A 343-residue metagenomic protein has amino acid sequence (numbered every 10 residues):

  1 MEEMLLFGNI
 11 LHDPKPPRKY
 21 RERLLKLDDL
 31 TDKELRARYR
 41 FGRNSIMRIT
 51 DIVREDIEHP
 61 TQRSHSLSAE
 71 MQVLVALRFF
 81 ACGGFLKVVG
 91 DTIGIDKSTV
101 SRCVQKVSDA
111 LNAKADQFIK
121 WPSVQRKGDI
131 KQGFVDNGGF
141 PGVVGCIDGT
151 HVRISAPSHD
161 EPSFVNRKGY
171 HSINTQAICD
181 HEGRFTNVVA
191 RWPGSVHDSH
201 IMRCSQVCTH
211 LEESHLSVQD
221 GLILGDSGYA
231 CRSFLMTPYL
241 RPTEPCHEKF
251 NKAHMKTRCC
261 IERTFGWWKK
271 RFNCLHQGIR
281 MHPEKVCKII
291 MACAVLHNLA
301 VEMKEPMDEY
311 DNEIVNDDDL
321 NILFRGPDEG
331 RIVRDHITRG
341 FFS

Functional and structural regions predicted by a protein language model:
M1-S343: Short, polybasic Lys/Arg-rich linear motifs in disordered N-terminal/cytosolic regions
